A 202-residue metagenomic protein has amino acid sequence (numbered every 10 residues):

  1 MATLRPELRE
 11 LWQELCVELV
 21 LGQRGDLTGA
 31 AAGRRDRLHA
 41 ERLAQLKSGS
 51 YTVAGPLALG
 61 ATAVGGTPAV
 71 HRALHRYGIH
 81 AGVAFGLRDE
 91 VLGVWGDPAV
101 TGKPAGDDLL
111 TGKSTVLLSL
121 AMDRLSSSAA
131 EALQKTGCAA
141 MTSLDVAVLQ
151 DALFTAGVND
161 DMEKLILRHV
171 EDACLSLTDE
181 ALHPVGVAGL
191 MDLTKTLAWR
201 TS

Functional and structural regions predicted by a protein language model:
M1-S202: All-alpha prenyltransferase/terpene-synthase fold signal
